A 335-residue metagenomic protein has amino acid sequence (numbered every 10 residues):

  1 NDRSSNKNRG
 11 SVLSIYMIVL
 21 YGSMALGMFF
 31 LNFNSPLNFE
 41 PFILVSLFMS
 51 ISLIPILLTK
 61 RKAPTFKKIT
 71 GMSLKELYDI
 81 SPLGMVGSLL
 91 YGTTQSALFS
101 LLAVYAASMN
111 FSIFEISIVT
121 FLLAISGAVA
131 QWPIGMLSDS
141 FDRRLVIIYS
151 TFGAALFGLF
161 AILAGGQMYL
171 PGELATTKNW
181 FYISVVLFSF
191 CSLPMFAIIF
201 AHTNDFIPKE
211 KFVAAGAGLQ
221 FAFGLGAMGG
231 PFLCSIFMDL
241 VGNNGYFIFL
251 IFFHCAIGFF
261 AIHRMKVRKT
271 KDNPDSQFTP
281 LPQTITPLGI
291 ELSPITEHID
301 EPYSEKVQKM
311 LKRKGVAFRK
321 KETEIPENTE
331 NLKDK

Functional and structural regions predicted by a protein language model:
N1-I18: Cytoplasmic helix-loop-helix junction between adjacent transmembrane helices in 12-TM secondary transporters
N1-S4, L193-I207: Intracellular juxtamembrane helix-capping segments at the cytosolic ends of symmetry-related transmembrane helices
N32, S46-T65, F259-M265: C-terminal membrane-cytosol helix-exit motif in multi-pass small-molecule transporters
F33-L47, I236-H254: A membrane-interface helix-boundary motif in multi-pass transporters
S35, A130-D142, M238-D239: Helix-to-loop junctions at the C-terminal end of transmembrane segments in multipass secondary transporters
F66-T70, R264-K335: Intrinsic disorder in cytosolic terminal tails and internal cytosolic loops of multi-pass membrane transporters
L145-F160, I251: Structural signature of the two symmetry-related core transmembrane helices
G153-E173: C-terminal ends and interior cores of transmembrane alpha-helices in multi-pass membrane transporters/permeases
